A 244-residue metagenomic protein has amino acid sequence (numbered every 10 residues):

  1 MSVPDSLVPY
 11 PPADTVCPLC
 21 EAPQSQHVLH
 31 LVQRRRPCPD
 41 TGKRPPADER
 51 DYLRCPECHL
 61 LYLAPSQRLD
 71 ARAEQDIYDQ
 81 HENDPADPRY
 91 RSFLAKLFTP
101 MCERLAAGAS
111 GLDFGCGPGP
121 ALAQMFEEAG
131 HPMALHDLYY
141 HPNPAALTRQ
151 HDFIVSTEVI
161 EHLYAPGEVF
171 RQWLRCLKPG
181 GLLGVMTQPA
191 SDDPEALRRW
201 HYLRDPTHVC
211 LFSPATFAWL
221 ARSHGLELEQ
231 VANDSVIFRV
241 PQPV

Functional and structural regions predicted by a protein language model:
M1-F153, T157, F170, M186 (+5 more regions): Conserved N-terminal segment of class I S-adenosyl-L-methionine
E158, H162: A short His-aromatic
Y164-E168: Short N-terminal helix/helix-N-cap motif within the alpha/beta-hydrolase-1
F170-P179: A short glycine-rich, Lys/Arg-flanked "PGG" loop and its adjoining helix->strand segment in the class I
G180-Q188: Conserved beta-strand signature within the Rossmann-like core of class I S-adenosyl-L-methionine
Q188-D193, C210: Short "lid" loop at the C-terminus of a central beta-strand within the Rossmann-like core of SAM-dependent
E195-V209: C-terminal alpha-helical "lid/dimerization" subdomain adjacent to the S-adenosyl-L-methionine
